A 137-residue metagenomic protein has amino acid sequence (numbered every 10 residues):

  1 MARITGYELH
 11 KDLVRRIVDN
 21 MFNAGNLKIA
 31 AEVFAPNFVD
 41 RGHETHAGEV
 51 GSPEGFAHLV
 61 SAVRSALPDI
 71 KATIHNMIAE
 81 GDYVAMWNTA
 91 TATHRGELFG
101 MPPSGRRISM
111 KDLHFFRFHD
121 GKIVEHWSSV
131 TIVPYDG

Functional and structural regions predicted by a protein language model:
M1-G137: C-terminal and inter-domain tail/linker signature
